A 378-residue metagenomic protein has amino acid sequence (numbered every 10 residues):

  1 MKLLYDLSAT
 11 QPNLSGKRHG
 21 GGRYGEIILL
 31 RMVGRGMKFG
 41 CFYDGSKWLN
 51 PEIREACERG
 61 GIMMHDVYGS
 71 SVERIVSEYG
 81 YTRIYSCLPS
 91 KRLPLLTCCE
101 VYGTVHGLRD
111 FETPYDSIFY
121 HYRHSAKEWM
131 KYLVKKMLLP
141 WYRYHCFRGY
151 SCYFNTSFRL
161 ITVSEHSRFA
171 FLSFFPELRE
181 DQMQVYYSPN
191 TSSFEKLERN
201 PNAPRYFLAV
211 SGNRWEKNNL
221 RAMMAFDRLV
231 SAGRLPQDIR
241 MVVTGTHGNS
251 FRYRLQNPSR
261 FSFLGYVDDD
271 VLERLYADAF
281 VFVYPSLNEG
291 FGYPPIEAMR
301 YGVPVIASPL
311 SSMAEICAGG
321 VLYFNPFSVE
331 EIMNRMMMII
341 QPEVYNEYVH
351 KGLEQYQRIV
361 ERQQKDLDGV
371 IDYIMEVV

Functional and structural regions predicted by a protein language model:
M1-V378: Carbohydrate transferase catalytic cores enriched for Leloir-type hexosyltransferases
